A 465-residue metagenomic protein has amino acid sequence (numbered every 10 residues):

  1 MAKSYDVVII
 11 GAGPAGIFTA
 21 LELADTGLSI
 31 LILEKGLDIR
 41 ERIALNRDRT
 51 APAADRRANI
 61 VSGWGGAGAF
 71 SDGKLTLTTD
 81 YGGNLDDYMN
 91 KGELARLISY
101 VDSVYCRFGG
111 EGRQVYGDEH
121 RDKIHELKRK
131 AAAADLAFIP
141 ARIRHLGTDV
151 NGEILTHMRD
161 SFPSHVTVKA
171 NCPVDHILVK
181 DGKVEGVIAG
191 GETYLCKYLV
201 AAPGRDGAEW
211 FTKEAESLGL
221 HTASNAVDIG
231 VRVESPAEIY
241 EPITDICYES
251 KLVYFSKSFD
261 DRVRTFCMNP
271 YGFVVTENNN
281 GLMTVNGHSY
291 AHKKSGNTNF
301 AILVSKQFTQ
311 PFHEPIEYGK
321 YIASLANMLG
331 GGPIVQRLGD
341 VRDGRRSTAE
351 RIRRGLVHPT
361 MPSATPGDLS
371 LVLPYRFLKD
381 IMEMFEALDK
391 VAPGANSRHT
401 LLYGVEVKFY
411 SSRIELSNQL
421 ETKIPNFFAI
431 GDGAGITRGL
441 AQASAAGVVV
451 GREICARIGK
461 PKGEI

Functional and structural regions predicted by a protein language model:
A2-T78, G82, I124-R129, A134-I465: Residues forming the flavin
D55-R57, G63-Y116: Dinucleotide-binding Rossmann-like beta1-alpha1 core, especially the glycine-rich loop that anchors the ADP
Y88-A95, S99, G117, G147-T148 (+2 more regions): Glycine-centered helix-coil hinge/cap
A95-D102, E119-A133: Structured alpha-helical segments in the cores of large, soluble enzyme domains
